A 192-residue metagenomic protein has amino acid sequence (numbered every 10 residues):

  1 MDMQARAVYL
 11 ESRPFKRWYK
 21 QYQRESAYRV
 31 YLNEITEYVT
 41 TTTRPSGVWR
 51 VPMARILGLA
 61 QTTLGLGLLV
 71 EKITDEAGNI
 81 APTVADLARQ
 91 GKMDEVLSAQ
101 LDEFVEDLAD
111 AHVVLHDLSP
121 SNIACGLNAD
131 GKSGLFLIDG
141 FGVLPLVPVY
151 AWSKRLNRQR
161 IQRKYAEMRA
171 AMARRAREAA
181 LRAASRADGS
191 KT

Functional and structural regions predicted by a protein language model:
M1-R44, W152-N157: ATP-binding glycine-rich loop module of kinase domains
Q4-R6, R24-S26, L59-T62, I73-A77 (+2 more regions): Short, solvent-exposed loop/turn segments at secondary-structure junctions
L10, Q21, G58, K72 (+1 more regions): Conserved hydrophobic "DFG−1" position in protein kinase catalytic cores
K16-R17, G67, L135: Structural motif
Q23, A88-L101, D107-H116, C125-T192: C-lobe/activation-segment region of protein kinase-like
A27, W49-L97: Conserved structural core of kinase catalytic domains
T41-W49, N128-D130: Alpha-helix termini
P52-L59, V114-L127: A short glycine-rich, hydrophobically flanked beta-strand micro-motif that places a catalytic Asp/Glu for divalent metal
